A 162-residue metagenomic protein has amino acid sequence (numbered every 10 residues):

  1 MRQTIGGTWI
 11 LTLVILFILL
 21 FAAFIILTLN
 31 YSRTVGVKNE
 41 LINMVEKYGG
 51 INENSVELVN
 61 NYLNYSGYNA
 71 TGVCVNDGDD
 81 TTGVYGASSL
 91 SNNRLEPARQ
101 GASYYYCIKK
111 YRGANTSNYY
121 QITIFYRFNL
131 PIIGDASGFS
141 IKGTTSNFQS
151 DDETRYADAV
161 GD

Functional and structural regions predicted by a protein language model:
R2-N61: Alpha-helical assembly-interface signal, strongest on the long, hydrophobic N-terminal helix that forms
N39, N43, K47-D162: Short, conserved structural patches
